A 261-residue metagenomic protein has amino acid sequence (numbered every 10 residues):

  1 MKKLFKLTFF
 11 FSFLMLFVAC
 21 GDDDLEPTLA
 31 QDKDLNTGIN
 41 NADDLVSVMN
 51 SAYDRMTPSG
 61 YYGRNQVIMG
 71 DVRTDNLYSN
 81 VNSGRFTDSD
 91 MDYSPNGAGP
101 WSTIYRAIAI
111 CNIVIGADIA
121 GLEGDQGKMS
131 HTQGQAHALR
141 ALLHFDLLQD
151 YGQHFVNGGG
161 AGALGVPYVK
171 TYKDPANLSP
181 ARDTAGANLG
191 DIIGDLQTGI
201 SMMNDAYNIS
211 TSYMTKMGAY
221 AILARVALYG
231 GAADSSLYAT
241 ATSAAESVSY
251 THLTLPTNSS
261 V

Functional and structural regions predicted by a protein language model:
M1-V18: Sec-dependent bacterial lipoprotein signal peptides
C20-I68, A245: Membrane-proximal, proline-rich intrinsically disordered regions
S83-Y151, D183-G186, T198-Y207: Conserved, well-structured interaction surfaces
I108-C111, L189, L196, Y238 (+1 more regions): Inward-facing hydrophobic residues that define packing positions of alpha-helical scaffold repeats
L148-Q149, Q153-F155, Y207, Y229-S235: Short coil/turn linking the two alpha-helices of tandem helical-hairpin repeats
M217, I222-Y250: Aromatic-residue-lined binding/catalytic grooves and analogous aromatic/hydrophobic interfacial grooves in multimeric
T251-T257: Conserved small/polar residues in nucleotide/adenosyl-binding loops
